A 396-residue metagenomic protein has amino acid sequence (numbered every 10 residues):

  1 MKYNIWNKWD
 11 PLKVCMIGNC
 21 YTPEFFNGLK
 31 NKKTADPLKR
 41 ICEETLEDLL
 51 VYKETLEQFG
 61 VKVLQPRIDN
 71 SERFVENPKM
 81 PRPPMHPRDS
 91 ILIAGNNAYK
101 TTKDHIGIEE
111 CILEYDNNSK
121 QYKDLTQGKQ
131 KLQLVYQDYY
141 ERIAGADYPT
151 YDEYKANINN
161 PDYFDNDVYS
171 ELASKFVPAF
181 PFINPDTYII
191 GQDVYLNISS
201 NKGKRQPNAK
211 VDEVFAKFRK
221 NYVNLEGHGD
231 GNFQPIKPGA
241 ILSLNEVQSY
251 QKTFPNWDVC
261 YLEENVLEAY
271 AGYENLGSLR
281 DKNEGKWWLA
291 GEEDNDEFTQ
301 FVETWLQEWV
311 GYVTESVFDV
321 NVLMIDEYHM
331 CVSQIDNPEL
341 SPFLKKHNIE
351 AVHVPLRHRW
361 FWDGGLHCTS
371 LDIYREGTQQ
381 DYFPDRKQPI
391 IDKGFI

Functional and structural regions predicted by a protein language model:
M1-I396: The feature marks the mature, well-folded catalytic cores of soluble enzymes
